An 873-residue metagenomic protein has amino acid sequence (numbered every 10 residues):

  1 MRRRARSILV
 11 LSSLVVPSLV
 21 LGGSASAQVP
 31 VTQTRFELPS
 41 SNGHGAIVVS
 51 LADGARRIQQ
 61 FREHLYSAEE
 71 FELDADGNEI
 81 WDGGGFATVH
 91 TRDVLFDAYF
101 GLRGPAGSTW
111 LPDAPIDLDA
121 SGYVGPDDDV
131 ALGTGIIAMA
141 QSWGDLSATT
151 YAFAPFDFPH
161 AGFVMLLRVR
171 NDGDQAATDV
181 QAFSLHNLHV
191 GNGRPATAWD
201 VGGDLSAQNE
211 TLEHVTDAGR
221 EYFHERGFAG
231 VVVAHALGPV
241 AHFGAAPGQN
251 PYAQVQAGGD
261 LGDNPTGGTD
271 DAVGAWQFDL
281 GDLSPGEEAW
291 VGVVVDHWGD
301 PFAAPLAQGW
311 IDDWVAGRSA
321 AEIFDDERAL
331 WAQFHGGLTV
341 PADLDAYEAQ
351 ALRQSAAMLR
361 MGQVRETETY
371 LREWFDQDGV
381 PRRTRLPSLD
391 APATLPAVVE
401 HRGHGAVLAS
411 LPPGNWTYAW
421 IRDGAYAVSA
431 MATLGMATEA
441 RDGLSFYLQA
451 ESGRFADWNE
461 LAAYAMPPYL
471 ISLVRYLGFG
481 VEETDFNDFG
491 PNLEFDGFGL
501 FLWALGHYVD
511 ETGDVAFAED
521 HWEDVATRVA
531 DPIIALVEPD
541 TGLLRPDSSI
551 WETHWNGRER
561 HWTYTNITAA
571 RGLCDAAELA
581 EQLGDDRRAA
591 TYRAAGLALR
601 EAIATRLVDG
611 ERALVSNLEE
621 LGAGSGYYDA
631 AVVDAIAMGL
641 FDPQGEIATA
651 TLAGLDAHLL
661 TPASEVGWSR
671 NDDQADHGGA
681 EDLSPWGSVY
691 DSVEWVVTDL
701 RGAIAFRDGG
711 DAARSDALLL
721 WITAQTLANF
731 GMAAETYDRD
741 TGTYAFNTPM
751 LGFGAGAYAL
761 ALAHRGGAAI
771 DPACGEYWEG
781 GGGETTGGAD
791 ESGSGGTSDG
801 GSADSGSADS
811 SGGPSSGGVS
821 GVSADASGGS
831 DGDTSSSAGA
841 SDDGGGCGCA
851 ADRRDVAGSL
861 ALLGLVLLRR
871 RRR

Functional and structural regions predicted by a protein language model:
L21-S26, E779-G864: Ser/Thr-rich, Pro/Gly/Ala-heavy low-complexity intrinsically disordered linkers and tails of secreted extracellular
A27-T109, I136, D296, W310: Beta-strand-rich N-terminal accessory domains
Q28-N42, G248-Q256, P301, V315-A419 (+3 more regions): Low-complexity, Ser/Thr/Pro/Gly-enriched N-terminal "stalk/linker" regions
V29, Y123, V130-G133, A138 (+4 more regions): Polysaccharide-binding surfaces and accessory modules of carbohydrate-active proteins
G125-A140, R372-L411, Y418-A419, G435-T512 (+2 more regions): Helix-terminus loop motifs that line ligand-binding clefts
G227, V233-H235, S452-F486, N492 (+4 more regions): Extended ligand-binding clefts on enzyme/binding-domain cores
W290, V294-Q308, E400-G424, M466-L500 (+6 more regions): The feature captures the catalytic groove of carbohydrate-active enzymes
T417-Y426, T433-A440, D524, I567 (+5 more regions): Active-site core of glycosidic bond-cleaving carbohydrate-active enzymes
